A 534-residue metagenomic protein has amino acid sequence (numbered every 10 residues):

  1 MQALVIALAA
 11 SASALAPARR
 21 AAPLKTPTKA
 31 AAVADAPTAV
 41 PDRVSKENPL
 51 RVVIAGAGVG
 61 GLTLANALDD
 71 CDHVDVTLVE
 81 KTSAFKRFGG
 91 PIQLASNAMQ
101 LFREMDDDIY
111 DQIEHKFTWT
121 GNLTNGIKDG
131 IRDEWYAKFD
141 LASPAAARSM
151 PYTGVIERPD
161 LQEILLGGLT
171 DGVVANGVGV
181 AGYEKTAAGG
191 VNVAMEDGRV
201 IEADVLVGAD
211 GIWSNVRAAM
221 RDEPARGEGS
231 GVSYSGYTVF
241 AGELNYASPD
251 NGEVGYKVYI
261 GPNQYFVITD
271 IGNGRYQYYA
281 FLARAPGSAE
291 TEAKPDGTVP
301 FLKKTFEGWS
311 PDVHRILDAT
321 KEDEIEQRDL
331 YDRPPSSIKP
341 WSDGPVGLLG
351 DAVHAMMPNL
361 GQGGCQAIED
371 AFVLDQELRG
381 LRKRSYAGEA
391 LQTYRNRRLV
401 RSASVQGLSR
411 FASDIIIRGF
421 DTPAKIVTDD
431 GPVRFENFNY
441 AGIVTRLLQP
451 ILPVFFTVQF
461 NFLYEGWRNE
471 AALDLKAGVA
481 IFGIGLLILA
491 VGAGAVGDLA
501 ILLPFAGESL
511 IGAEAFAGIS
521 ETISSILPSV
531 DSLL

Functional and structural regions predicted by a protein language model:
M1-P23: N-terminal chloroplast transit peptides
L15-R51, D70-C71: Extreme N-terminal leader/targeting segments of oxidoreductases
P37-L50, E114-H115, T124-N125, R132 (+4 more regions): C-terminal helical "tail/cap" subdomain of flavin- and related membrane-associated enzymes
V52-I54, V76: Conserved hydrophobic helix-helix packing surfaces used for dimerization/oligomerization
I54-A67, V207-G208, F240, E322-F411: Conserved mid-domain beta->alpha element of the FAD-binding
D69-G90: Glycine-rich FAD pyrophosphate-binding loop
F85-G167, I416: Active-site-adjacent segment of FAD-dependent monooxygenases/related oxidoreductases
E134, M150-Y152, I156, D160-E322: Conserved FAD-binding catalytic core of PHBH/FMO-like flavoproteins
